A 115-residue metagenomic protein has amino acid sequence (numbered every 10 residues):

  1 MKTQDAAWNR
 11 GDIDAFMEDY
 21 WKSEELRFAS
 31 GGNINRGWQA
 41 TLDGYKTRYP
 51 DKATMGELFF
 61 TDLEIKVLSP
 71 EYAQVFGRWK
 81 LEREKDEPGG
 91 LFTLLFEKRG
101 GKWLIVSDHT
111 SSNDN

Functional and structural regions predicted by a protein language model:
M1-D12: Short, aromatic-enriched amphipathic alpha-helices that serve as compact interaction elements
I13-L68, K80, D86-E87: A solvent-exposed, acidic/Ser-Thr-rich amphipathic alpha-helical stretch
F28, Q74-V75, I105: Short hydrophobic/aromatic-rich beta-strand segments that constitute the beta-sheet cores of beta-sandwich/beta-barrel
I65-A73, F96-K102: A short, structured loop/turn motif at beta-sheet edges
Q74-R78, T93: Beta-strand secondary-structure signal
L81-E82, S112: Short, surface-exposed beta-strand-loop junctions and turns on beta-sheet-rich folds
G89-N115: Short beta-strand edge/turn micro-motifs at domain boundaries
